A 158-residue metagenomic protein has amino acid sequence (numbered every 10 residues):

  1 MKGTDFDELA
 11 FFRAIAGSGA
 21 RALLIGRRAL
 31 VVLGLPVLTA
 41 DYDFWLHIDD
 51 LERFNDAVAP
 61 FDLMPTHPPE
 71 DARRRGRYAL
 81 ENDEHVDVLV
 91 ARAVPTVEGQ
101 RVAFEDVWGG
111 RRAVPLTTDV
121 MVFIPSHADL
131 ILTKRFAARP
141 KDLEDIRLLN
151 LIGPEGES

Functional and structural regions predicted by a protein language model:
M1-S158: Compositionally biased terminal segments of proteins
